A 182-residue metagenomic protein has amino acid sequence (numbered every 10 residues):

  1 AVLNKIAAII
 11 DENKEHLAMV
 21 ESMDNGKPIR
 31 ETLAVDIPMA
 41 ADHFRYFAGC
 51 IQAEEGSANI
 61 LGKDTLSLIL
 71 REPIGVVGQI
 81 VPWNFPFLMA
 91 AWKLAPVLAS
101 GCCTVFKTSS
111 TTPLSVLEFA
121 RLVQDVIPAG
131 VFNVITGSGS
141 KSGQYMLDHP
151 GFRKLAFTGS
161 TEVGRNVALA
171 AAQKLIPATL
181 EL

Functional and structural regions predicted by a protein language model:
A1-E54, D64: Glycine-rich loop-to-alpha-helix module at the N-terminal edge of alpha/beta enzyme cores
E55-L182: Rossmann-like NAD(P) dinucleotide-binding subdomain of oxidoreductase/dehydrogenase enzymes
